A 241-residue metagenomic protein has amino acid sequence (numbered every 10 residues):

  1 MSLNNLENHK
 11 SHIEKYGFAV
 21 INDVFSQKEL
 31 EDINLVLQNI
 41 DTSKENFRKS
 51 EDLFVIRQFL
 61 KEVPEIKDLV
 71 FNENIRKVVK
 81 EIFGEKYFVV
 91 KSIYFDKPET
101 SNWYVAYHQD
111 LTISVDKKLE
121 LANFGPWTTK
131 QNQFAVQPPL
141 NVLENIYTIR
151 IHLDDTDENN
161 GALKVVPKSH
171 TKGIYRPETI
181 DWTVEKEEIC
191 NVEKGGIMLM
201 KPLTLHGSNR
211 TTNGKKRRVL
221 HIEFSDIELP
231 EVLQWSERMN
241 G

Functional and structural regions predicted by a protein language model:
N5-N8, I13-Y16, F25-K194, G207 (+3 more regions): Non-heme Fe(II) oxygenase catalytic core, chiefly the N-lobe of the double-stranded beta-helix
G17, P202: Glycine-centered, phosphate/nucleic-acid-interacting loop/turn motifs that mediate DNA/RNA or nucleotide
M239-N240: Glycine- and charge-enriched low-complexity intrinsically disordered segments
